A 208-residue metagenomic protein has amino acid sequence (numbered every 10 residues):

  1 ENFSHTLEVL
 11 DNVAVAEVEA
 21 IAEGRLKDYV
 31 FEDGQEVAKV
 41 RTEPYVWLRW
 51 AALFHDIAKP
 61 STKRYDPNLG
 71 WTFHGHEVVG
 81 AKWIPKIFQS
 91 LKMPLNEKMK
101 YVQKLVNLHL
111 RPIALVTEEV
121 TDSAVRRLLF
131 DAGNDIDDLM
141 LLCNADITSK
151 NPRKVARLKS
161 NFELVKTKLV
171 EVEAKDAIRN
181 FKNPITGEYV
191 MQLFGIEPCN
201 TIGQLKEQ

Functional and structural regions predicted by a protein language model:
E1, Y101-K104, T201-Q208: Short linear loop/turn motifs
E1-E19: Long, charged alpha-helical interface segments
F3, L7, G133, K159 (+1 more regions): Electropositive phosphate-/nucleotide-binding environments in soluble metabolic enzymes
V15-A22, K59, K63: Conserved helix-loop functional segments at active or binding sites
V18-Q35: Helix-hairpin-helix/helix-loop-helix acidic hairpins
E32-R153: Divalent metal-dependent catalytic cores for phosphoryl transfer on phosphate-bearing substrates
I84-S90, S149-Q208: Charged substrate- and nucleic-acid-binding regions of tRNA-handling and nucleotidyl-transfer enzymes, centered on
